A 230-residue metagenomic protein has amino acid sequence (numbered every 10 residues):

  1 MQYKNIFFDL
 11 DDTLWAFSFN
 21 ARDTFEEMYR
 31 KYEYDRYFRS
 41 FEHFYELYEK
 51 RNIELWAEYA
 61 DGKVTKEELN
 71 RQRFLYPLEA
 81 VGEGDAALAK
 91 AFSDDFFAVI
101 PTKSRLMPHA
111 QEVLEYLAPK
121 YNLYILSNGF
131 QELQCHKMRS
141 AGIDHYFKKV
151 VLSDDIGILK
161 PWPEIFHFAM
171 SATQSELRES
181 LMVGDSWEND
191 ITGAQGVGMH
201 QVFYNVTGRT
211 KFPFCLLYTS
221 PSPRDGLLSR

Functional and structural regions predicted by a protein language model:
M1-F8, T13-L47: Active-site neighborhood of HAD-like aspartate-dependent phosphohydrolases
K50-D94: A metal-dependent, Asp-based hydrolase signature
A91-R105, A110-A141, F147, V151-S153 (+1 more regions): Substrate-recognition element of Asp-dependent hydrolases with the DxDx(T/V) motif
H145-K149, L177-S180: Short acidic capping loops at alpha-helix termini that bridge into adjacent secondary structure
K160-N189: Conserved Lys-Pro-Asp/Glu-containing loop-to-beta segment of HAD-superfamily phosphomonoesterases, centered on
V183-C215: Acidic, Mg2+-coordinating phosphoryl-transfer loop and its flanking beta/alpha structural elements, shared across
Y218-P223: Conserved small/polar residues in nucleotide/adenosyl-binding loops
